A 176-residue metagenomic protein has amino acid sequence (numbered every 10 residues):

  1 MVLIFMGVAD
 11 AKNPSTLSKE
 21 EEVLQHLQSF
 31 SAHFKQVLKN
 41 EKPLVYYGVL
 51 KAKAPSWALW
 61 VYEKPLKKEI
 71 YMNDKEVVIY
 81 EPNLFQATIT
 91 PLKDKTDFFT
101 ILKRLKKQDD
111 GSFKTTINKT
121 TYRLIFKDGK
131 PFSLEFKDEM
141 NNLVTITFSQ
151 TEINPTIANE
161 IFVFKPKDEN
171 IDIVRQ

Functional and structural regions predicted by a protein language model:
M1-F5: Bacterial N-terminal signal peptides
V8-N13: Boundary at the C-terminal end of the N-terminal hydrophobic targeting segment
V23-P43, K51: A short, Trp-centered hydrophobic/proline-enriched beta-strand micro-motif
A32-F34, A58-Y62, V77-Y80, T115 (+1 more regions): Short hydrophobic/aromatic-rich beta-strand segments that constitute the beta-sheet cores of beta-sandwich/beta-barrel
N40, N83-F85, M140: Solvent-exposed strand-loop boundary residues in beta-sheet-rich modules
V45-D97: An acidic-aromatic
P82-T120: Flexible, surface-exposed loop/linker segments and immediately adjacent secondary-structure boundaries
K106-Q176: Gly/Pro-enriched, hydrophobic low-complexity segments that function as extracytoplasmic propeptides/linkers
